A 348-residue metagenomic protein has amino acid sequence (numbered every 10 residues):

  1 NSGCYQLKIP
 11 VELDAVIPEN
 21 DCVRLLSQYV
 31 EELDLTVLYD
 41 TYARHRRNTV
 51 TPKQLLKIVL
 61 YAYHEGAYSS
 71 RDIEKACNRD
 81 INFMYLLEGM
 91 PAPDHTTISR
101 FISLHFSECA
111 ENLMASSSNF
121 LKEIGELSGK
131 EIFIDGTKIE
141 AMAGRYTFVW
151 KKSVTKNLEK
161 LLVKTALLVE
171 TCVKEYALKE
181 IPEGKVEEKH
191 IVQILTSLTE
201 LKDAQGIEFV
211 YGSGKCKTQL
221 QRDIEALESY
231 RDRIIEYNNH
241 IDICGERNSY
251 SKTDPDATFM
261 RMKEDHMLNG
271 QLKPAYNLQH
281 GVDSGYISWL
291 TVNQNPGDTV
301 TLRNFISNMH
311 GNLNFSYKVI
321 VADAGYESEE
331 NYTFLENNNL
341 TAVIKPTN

Functional and structural regions predicted by a protein language model:
N1-R24: Hydrophobic alpha-helical membrane-insertion signals
Y5-K8, I81, K122: Short hydrophobic/aromatic segments of transmembrane alpha-helices and their interfaces
V16, L25-E32, T41, F101 (+3 more regions): Residues that form generic nucleotide/phosphate-binding pockets
P18-L60: Basic, short loop/linker segments at the boundary and entry of helix-turn-helix/winged-helix-like folds
E31-Y39, Y61-Y68, R79-L86: Short helix-loop boundary/capping segments at the starts of domains
R46-R47, L87-P91: A Lys/Arg-rich helix-loop hairpin that forms a DNA/phosphate-binding surface
V59, G66-R79, P91-N348: Anion-binding and metal-coordination hotspots
